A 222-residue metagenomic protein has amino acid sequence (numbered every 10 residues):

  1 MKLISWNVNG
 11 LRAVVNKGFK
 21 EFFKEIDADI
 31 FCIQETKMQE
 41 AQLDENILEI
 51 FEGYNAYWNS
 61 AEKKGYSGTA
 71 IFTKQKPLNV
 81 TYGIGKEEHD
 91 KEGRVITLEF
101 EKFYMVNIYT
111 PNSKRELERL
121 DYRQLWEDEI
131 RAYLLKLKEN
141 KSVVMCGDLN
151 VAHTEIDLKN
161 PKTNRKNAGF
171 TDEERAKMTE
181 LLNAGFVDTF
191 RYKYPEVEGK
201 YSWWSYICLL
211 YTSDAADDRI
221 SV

Functional and structural regions predicted by a protein language model:
M1-N9, K102-K114, C146: Active-site-proximal beta-strand elements of phosphoester/diester hydrolases
V8, T36, L149: Active-site metal-binding loops of divalent metal-dependent hydrolases
A13-F23: Short, acidic/polar
I30, E52-N55, E129-L210: Metal-dependent phosphoesterases centered on the DNase I-like endonuclease/exonuclease/phosphatase
K37, L43-S113: Structured beta-strand-rich core segments of catalytic domains in phosphoester-bond hydrolases
G85-K86, P111-E127, N164-K166: Surface-exposed cleft-lining segments at the edges of enzyme active sites
Y211-V222: Single conserved hydrophobic/aromatic residue that forms the stacking wall/gate of nucleotide- or nucleobase-binding
